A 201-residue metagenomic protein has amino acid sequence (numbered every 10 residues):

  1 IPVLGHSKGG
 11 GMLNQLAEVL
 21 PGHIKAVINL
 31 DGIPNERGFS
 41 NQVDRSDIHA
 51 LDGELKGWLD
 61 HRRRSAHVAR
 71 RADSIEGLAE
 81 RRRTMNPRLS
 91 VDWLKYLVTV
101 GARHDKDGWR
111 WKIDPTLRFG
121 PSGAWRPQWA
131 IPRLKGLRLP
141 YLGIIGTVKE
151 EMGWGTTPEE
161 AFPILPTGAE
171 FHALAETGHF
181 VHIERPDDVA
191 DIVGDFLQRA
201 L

Functional and structural regions predicted by a protein language model:
I1-S46: Conserved hydrolase catalytic core segment
G11, L30, R45-M85: Internal catalytic or translocation cores that form aromatic/hydrophobic pockets or channels for amphipathic metabolites
L13-Q15, P127-P132, T156-E159: A generic local structural motif
N35, E150, H179-H182: Nucleotide-sugar-dependent glycosyltransferase donor-binding/catalytic pocket residues
S65-E150: Alpha/beta-hydrolase
K135-T177: Conserved loop-alpha-helix segment in the C-terminal half of the alpha/beta-hydrolase fold that carries the catalytic
L174-P186, A190: Catalytic histidine-centered segment of alpha/beta-hydrolase-like enzymes
I192-A200: C-terminal alpha-helix
